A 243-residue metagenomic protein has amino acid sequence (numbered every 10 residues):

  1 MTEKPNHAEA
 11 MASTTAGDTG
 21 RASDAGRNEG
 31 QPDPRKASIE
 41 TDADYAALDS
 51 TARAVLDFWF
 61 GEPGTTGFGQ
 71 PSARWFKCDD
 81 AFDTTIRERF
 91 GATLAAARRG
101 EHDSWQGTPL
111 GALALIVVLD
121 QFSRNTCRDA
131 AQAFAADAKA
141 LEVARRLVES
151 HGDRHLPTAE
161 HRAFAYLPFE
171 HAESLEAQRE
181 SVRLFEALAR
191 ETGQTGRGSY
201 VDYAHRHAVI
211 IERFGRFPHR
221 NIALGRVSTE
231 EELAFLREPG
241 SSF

Functional and structural regions predicted by a protein language model:
T2-K4, E29-A130, F134-F243: Intrinsically disordered, low-complexity activation-like regions
A8-P32: N-terminal intrinsically disordered, low-complexity tails
